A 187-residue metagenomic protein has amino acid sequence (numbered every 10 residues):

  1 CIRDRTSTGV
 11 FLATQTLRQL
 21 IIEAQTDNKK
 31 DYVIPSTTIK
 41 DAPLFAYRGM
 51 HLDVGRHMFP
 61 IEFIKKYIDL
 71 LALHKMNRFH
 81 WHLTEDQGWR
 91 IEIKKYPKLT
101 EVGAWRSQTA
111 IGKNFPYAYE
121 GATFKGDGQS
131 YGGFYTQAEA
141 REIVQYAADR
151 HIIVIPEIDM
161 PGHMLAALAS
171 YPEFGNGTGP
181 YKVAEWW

Functional and structural regions predicted by a protein language model:
R3-W187: Feature activates predominantly on carbohydrate-active enzymes
